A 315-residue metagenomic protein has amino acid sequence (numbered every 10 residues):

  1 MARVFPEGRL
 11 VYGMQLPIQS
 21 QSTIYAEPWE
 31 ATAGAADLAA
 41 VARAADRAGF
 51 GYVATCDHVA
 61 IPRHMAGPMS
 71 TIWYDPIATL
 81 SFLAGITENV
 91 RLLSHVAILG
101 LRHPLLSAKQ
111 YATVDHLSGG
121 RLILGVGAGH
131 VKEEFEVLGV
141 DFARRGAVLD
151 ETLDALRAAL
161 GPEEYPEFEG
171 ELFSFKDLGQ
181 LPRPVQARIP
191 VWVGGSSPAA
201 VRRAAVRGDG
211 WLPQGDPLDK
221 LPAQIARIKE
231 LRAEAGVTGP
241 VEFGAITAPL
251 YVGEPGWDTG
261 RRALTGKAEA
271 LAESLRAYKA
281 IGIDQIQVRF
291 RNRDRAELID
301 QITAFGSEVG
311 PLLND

Functional and structural regions predicted by a protein language model:
M1-I86, I189, R289-N292, A296 (+2 more regions): N-terminal beta1-alpha1-beta2 module of alpha/beta enzyme domains
M1-L10, L16-I18, D46, A143-V185 (+1 more regions): An alpha-helical appendage that flanks or caps ligand/catalytic pockets
M1-L10, R63-G67, S81, S94 (+4 more regions): Internal, glycine-rich beta/alpha segment that forms the wall or movable "lid" of small-molecule/cofactor binding
Y12-M14, V53-T55, R91-S94, L122-V126 (+4 more regions): Hydrophobic faces of well-ordered beta-strands that scaffold small-molecule active sites in alpha/beta enzyme cores
S22-A35, A97-L105, A187-S196, P255-E269: Active-site mouth loops of central-metabolism enzymes
A26-A31, G67-M69, E136-R144, G260-L264: Glycine-rich tight-turn/loop motif centered on a GG-T
T32-A45, Q110, V193-R203, L264-A277: Short, acidic/polar
R47-F50, G119, G208-D209, I283: A structural motif
